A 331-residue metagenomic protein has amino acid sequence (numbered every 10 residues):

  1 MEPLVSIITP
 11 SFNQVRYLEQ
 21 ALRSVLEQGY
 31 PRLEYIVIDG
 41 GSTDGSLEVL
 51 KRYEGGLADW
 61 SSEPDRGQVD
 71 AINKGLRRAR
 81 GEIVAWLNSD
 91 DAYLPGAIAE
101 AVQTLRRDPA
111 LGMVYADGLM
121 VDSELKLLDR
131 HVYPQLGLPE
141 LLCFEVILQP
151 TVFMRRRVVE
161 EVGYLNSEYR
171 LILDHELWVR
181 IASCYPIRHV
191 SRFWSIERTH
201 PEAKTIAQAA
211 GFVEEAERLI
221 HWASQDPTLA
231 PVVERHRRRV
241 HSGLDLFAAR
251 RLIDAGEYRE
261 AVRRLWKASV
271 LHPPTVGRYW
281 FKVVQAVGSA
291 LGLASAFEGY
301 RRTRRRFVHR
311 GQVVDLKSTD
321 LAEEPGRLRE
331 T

Functional and structural regions predicted by a protein language model:
M1-L26: N-proximal low-complexity "stem/linker" segments adjacent to membrane-targeting elements
E2-V5, L26-V37, G45, L57-D59: Short loop->beta transition adjacent to catalytic acidic/histidine clusters or analogous donor-positioning motifs
S24, P31, D39-E48, P64 (+1 more regions): A conserved acidic beta->alpha catalytic loop
E63-A79, E100: Glycine-rich, basic loop-to-helix element that forms the pyrophosphate-binding segment of sugar-nucleotide handling
R77, A116, R130-L219: Conserved nucleotide-sugar donor-binding catalytic segment
V84: Short aromatic/hydrophobic "clamp" motif used to bind/position activated sugar donors
A92, G96-L128: Conserved donor NDP-sugar-binding/catalytic core segment of glycosyltransferases
E176, F193-T331: C-terminal subregions of glycosyltransferases and related glycan-biosynthesis enzymes
